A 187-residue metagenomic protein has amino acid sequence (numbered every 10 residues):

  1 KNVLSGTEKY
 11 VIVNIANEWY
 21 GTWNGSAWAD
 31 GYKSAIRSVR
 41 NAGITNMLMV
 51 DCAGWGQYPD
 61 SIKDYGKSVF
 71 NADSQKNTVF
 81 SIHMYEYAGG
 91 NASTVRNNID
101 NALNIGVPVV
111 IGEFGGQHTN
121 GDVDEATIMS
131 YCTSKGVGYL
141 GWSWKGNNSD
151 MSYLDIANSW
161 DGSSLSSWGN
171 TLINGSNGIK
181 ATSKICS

Functional and structural regions predicted by a protein language model:
N2-I12, A16-G146, M151-C186: Extracellular glycoside hydrolase catalytic/binding regions
